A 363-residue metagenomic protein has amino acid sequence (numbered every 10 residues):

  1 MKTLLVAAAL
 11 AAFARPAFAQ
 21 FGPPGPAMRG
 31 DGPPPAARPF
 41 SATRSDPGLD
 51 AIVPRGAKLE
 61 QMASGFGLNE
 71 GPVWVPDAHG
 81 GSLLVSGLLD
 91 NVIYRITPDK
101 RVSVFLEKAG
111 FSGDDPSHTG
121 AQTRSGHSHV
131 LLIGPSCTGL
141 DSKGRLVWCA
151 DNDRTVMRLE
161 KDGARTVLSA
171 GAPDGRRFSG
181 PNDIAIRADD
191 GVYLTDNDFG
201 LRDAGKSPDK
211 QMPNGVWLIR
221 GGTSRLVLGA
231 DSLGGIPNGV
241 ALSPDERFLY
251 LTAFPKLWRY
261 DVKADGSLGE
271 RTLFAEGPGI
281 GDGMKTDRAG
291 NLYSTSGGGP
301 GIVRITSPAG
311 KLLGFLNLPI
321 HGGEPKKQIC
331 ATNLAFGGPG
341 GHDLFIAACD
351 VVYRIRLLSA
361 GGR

Functional and structural regions predicted by a protein language model:
L4-A12: Sec-dependent N-terminal signal peptides
R15-A19: Sec/Tat signal peptide C-region and signal peptidase I cleavage site
Q20-R363: Sequence-structural signature of mature extracellular/luminal beta-sheet repeat domains, prominently beta-propellers
